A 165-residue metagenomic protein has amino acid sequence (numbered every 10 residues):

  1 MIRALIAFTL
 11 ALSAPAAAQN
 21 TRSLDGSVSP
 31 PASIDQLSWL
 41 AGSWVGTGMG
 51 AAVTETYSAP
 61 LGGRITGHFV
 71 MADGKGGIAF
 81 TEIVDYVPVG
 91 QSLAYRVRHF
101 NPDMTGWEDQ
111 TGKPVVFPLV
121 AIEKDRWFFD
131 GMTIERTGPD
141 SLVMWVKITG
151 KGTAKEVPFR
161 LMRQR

Functional and structural regions predicted by a protein language model:
M1-A7: Sec-dependent signal peptide recognition, specifically the positively charged N-region followed immediately by
S13-P15: N-terminal signal peptide c-region/cleavage motif recognized by signal peptidases
S23-G26, D109-Q110, S141-R165: Edge beta-strand at a domain terminus
L24-S38: Short, low-complexity N-terminal intrinsically disordered segments enriched in polar/charged residues
P31, L40, T47-G131: Central antiparallel beta-sheet cores of small beta-barrel/beta-sandwich binding domains
R64, P139-L142: Coil-to-beta-strand transition motifs
